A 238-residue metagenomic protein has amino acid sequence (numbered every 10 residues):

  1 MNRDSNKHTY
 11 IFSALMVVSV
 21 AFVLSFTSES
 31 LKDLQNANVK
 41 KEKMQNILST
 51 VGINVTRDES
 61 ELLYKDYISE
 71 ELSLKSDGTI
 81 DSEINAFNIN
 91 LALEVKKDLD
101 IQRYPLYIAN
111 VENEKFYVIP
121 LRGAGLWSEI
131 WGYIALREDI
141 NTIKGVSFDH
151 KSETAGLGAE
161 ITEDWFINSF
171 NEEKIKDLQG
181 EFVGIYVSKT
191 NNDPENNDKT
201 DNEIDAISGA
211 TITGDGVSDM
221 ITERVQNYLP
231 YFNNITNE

Functional and structural regions predicted by a protein language model:
N2-E238: Flexible, solvent-exposed loop/hinge segments and secondary-structure transition points
